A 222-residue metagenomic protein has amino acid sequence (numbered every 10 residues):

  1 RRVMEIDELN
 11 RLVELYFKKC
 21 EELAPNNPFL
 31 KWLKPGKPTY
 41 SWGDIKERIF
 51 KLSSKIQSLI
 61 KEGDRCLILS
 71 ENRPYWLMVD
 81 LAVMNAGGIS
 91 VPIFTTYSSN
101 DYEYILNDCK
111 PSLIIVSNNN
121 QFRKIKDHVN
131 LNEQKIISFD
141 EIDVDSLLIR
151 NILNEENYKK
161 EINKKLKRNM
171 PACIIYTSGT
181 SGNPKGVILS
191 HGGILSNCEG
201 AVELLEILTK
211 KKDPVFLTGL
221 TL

Functional and structural regions predicted by a protein language model:
R1-R65, L81: N-lobe entry segment of adenylate-forming
P28, E155-Y176, N183, T209-F216: Conserved pre-ATP/AMP-binding loop-to-beta segment of ANL
K34, F122-R168: ANL superfamily adenylate-forming
P38, K55-Y97, T218: Conserved AMP-binding/adenylate-forming
T39-G43, A172-E199: Conserved AMP-binding A3 loop
K46-S54, V187-L208, G219: Conserved structural elements of the adenylate-forming
D64, I68, L205-L222: Conserved AMP-binding loop of ANL adenylate-forming enzymes
